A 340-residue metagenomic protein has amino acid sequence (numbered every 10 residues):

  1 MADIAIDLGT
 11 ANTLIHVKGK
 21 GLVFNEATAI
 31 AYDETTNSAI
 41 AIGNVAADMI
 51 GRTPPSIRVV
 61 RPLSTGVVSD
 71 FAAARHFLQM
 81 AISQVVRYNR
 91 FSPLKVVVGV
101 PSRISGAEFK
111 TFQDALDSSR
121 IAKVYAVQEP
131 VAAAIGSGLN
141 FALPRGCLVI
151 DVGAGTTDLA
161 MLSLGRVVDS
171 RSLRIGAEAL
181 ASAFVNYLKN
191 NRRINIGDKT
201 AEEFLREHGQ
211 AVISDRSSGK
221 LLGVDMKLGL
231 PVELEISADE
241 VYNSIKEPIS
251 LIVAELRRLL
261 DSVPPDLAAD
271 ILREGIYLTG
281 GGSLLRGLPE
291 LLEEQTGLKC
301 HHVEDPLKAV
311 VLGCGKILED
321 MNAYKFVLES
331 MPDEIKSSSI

Functional and structural regions predicted by a protein language model:
M1-V152, A160-I276, S283-I340: Nucleotide/phosphate-binding catalytic cleft detector across ATP-hydrolyzing and phosphate-transferring enzymes
